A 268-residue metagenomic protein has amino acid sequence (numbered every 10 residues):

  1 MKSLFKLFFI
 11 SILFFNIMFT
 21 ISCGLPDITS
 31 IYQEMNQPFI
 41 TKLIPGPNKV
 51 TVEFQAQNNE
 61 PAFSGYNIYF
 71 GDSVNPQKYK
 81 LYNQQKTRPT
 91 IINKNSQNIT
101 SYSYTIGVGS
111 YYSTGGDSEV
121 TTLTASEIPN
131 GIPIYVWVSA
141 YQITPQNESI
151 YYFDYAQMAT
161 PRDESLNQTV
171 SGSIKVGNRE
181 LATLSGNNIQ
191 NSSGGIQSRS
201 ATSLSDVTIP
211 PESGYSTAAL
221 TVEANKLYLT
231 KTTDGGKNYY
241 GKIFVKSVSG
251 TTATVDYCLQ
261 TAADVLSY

Functional and structural regions predicted by a protein language model:
M1-F9: Bacterial N-terminal signal peptides that target proteins for export
F19-S22: C-terminal motif of bacterial Sec signal peptides marking the signal peptidase cleavage site
G24-S64, Q146-V170: Pro/Thr/Ser/Gly-rich low-complexity, intrinsically disordered linker/stalk tracts
P38, F54, I68, Y104-V108 (+1 more regions): An aromatic-rich alpha-helical recognition segment common to small helix-rich domains
T51-E53, N83-T114, I132, Y151-Y268: Surface-exposed, beta-sheet-biased, low-hydrophobicity segments with strongly acidic/polar composition
Q57-T87: Solvent-exposed loop/turn segments flanking beta-strands in beta-repeat/beta-sandwich domains
D72-P76, Q142-Q146, T261: Solvent-exposed strand-loop boundary residues in beta-sheet-rich modules
V108, D117, A125-N147: Beta-strand-rich modules
